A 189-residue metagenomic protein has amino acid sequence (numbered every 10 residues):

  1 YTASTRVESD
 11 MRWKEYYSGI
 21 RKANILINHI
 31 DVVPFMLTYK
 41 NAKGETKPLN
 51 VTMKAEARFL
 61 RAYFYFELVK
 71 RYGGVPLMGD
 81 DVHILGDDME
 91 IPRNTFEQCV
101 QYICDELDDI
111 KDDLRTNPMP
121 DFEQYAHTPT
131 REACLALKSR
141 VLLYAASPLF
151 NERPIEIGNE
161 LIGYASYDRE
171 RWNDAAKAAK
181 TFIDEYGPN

Functional and structural regions predicted by a protein language model:
Y1-Y72, D88-Q101, D105-E123: Conserved, well-structured interaction surfaces
V32, V82-H83, Y144-P148: Short connector loops/turns at beta-strand edges and beta->alpha or beta->beta junctions
Y39, L77-M78, M119, P154-I155: Sparse recognition of residues in long alpha-helices and their boundaries
K54, G73-V75, V100, L107-D112 (+1 more regions): An aromatic- and glycine-enriched ligand-binding surface/loop that stacks and positions planar moieties
R61, F66-L68, Y72-G73, G79-D81 (+2 more regions): Glycine-rich, histidine-containing beta strand-loop boundary motifs that form or position
K70, I84-D87, Y125-H127, F150: Bulky hydrophobic/aromatic packing residues
M78-L85, G158: Short, conserved phosphate-binding/catalytic loop or strand-edge motifs used in phosphoryl-/nucleotidyl-transfer
H83-E90, Y164: Aromatic- and acidic-residue-enriched carbohydrate-binding clefts of CAZyme catalytic domains
